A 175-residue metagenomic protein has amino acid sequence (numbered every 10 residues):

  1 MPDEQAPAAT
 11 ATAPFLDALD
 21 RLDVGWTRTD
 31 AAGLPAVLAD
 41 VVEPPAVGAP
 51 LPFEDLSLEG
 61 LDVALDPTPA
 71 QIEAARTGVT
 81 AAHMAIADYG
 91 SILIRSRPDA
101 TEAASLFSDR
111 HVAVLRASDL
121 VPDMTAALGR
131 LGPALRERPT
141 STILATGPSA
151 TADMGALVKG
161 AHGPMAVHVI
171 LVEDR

Functional and structural regions predicted by a protein language model:
M1-R175: The feature marks the mature, well-folded catalytic cores of soluble enzymes
